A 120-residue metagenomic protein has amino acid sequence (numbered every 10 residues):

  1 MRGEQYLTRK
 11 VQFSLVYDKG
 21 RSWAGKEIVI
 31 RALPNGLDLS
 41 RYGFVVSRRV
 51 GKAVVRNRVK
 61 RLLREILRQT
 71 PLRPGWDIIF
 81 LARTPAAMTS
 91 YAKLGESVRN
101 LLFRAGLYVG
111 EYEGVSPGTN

Functional and structural regions predicted by a protein language model:
M1-N120: Positively charged, solvent-exposed patches that mediate nucleic-acid binding
